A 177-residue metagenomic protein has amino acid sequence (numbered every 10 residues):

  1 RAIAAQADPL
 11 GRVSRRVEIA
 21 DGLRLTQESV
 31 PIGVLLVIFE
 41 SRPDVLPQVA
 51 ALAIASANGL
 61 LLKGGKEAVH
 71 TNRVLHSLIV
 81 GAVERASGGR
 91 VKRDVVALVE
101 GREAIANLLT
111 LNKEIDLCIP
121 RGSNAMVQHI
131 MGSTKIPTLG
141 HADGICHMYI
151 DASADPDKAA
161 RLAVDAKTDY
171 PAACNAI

Functional and structural regions predicted by a protein language model:
R1-Q27, L52: N-terminal Rossmann-like NAD(P)+-binding subdomain of aldehyde/semialdehyde dehydrogenases
A2, A20-Q27, V96-I115: A structured beta-alpha segment of the ubiquitous adenosine-cofactor-binding alpha/beta core
R12, L62-K63, K92, A97-E100 (+2 more regions): General beta-strand structural signal in soluble alpha/beta enzymes
A20-Q48, A55-S56: Glycine-rich active-site/cofactor-binding loop and its immediate structural neighborhood
V30-G33, V91, K113, N175: Structured loop/turn residues at beta-strand edges in well-structured enzyme cores
E40-G59, V74, L78-G81, R85-A86 (+1 more regions): ALDH superfamily catalytic-core signature
G81-A97: A glycine-rich helix N-cap at a beta->alpha junction
R102-H129, P171-I177: Aldehyde/semialdehyde dehydrogenase
